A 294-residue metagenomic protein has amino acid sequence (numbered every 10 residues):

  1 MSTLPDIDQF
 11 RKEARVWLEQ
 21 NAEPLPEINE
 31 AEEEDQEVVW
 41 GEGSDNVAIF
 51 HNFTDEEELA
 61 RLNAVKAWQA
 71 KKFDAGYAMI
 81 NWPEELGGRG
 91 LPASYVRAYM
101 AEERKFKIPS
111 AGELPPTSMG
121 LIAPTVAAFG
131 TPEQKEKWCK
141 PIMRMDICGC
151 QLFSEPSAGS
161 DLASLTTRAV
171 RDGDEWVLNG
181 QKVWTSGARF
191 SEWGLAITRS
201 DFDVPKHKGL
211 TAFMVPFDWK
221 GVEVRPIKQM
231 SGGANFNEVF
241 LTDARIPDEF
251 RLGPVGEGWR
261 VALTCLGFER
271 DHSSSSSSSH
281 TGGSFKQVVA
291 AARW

Functional and structural regions predicted by a protein language model:
M1-T117, Q134-K137, P141, C148 (+3 more regions): Amphipathic, small/basic residue-rich leader segments at the start of a protein or domain
P5, V222-W294: Glycine-rich beta->alpha junctions and the first turn(s) of the following alpha-helix
G76, Y99-K105, I197-T198, M214-K220 (+2 more regions): Short Ser/Thr-interspersed hydrophobic loop/turn segments at strand-loop and sheet-helix junctions that line or gate
L114-E133, G159: N-terminal glycine-rich flavin-associated loop
M145-F153: A short, Trp-centered hydrophobic/proline-enriched beta-strand micro-motif
S157-S160, W184-G187, F202-V204, K228-N235: Short Gly/Pro-enriched turn/cap motifs at secondary-structure boundaries
T167-V170: A structural signal for short hydrophobic beta-strand segments in well-ordered beta-sheet cores
E175, N179-R225: A short core secondary-structure module
